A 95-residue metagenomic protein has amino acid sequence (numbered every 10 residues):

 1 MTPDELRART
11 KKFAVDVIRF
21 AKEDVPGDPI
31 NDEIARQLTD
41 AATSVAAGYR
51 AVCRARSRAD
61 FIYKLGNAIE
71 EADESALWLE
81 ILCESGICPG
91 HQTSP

Functional and structural regions predicted by a protein language model:
M1-P95: Amphipathic alpha-helical assembly/interaction segments
